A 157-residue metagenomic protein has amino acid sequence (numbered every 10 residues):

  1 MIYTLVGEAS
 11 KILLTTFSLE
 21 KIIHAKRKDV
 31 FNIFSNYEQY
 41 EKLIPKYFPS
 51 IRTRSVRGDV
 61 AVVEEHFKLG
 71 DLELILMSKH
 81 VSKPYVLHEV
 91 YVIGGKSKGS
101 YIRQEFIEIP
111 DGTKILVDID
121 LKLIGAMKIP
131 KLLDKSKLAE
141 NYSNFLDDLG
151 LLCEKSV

Functional and structural regions predicted by a protein language model:
M1-G58, N144: Hydrophobic ligand-binding cavity/cleft-lining segments
V6-A9, E65, V90-V92: Short, P/G- and charge-enriched loop/turn segments at secondary-structure junctions
L14-I22, V60-V62, I75, Y101 (+1 more regions): Intrinsic-disorder/low-complexity, polar/charged segments enriched in Ser/Thr/Lys/Arg/Asp/Glu/Gln
V30-F34, Y40, V63, H80 (+3 more regions): Hydrophobic pocket/interface hotspot
H66-F67, D118-K122: Generic short beta-strand segments
K68-K114: Hydrophobic-ligand binding "helix-grip"
L121-V157: A conserved amphipathic terminal alpha-helix motif
